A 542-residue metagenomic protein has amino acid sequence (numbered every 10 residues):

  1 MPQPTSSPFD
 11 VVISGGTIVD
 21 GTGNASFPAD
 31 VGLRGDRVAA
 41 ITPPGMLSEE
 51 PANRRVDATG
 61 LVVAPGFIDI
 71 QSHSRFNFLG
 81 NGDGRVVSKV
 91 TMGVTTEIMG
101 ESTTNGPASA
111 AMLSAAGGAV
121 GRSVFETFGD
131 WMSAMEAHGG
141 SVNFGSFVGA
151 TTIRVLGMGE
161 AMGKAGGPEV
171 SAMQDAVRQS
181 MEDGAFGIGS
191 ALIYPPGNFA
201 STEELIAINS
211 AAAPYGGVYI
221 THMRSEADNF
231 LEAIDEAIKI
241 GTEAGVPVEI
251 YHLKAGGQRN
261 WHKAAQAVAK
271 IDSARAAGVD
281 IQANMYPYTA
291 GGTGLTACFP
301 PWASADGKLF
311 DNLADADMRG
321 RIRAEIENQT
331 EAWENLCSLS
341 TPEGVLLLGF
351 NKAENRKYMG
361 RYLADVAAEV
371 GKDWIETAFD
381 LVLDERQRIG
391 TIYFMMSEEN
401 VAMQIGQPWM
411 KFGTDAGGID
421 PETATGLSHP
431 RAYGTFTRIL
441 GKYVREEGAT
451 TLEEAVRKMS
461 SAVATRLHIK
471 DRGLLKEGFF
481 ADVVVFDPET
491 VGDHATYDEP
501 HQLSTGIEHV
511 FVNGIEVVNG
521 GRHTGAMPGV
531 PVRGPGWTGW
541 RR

Functional and structural regions predicted by a protein language model:
P4-S14, I18-G66, D83, D493: Histidine-rich, glycine-flanked metal-binding segment
G16, D315, M403-W409, T414-D415 (+2 more regions): C-terminal cap of metal-dependent C-N hydrolases
G16, V31, D36, G60 (+12 more regions): Divalent metal-coordination and catalytic microenvironments
I18-D30, A364, I389-M395, N400-V401 (+2 more regions): Acidic, glycine-enriched loop/beta-strand segments at the rims of small-molecule binding/catalytic pockets
E50-E126: Metal-associated gating/positioning segment near the N- to mid-region
N81-V86, E169-Q179, A233: Short, acidic/polar
M135, G140-G167, M173-Y194, N209 (+3 more regions): Active-site neighborhoods of metal-dependent hydrolases
Q179-E236: Divalent metal-binding pocket/active-site signature
